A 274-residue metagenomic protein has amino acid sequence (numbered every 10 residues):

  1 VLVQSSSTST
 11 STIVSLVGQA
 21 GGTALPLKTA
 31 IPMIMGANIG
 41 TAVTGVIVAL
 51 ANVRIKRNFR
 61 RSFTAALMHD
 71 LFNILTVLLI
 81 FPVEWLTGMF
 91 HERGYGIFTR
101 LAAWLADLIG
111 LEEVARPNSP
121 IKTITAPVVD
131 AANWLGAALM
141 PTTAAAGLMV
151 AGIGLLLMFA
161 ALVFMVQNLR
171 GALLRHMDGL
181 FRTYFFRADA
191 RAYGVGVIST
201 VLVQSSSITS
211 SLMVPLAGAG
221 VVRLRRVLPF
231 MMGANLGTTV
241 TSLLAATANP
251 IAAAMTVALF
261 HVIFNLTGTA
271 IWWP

Functional and structural regions predicted by a protein language model:
L2-N38, A51-V53, F98-N118, S199-L266: Membrane-interfacial helix-loop connectors
V14-Q19, A49-T64, V166-G179, L212-G220 (+1 more regions): Juxtamembrane helix-loop transition segments at the membrane interface in multi-pass membrane proteins
G21, N133-G154: Individual transmembrane alpha-helix segments
I47-A126, I153-L162, Q167-N168, L244-P274: Juxtamembrane and boundary regions of transmembrane helices in multi-pass small-molecule transporters and channels
M89-I97, G136-A144, L169-R187: Membrane interface segments of multi-pass transport proteins and intramembrane proteases
I121-A138: Solenoidal tandem-repeat scaffolds enriched in leucines and small polar residues
L148-M149, M158-M232: Transmembrane helical segments that form the transport core of multi-pass membrane transport proteins
